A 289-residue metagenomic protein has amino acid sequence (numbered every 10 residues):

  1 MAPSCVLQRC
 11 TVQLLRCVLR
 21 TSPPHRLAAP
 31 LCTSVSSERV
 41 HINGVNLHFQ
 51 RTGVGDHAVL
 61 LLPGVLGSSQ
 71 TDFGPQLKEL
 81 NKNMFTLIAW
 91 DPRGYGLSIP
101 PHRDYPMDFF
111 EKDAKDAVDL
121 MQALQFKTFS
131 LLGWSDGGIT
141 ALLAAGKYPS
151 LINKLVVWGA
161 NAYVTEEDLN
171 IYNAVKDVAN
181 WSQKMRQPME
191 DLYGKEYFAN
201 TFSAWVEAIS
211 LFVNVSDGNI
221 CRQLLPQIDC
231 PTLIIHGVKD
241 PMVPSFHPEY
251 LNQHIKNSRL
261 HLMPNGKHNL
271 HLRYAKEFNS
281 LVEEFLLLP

Functional and structural regions predicted by a protein language model:
A2-L60, K82-F85, L287-P289: Alpha/beta-hydrolase fold catalytic core
N43-P100: Conserved HGGG/HGGXW glycine-rich cap/lid loop of the alpha/beta-hydrolase fold
G74, K82, I88-L132, S280: Active-site loop/oxyanion-hole signature of alpha/beta-hydrolase fold enzymes
I139-P188: Flexible "cap/lid" loop of the alpha/beta hydrolase fold
E207-L224, C230, F246: Active-site nucleophile elbow and catalytic-triad environment of alpha/beta-hydrolase enzymes
Q227-I228, I234-H236, D240: Short beta-strand/loop motif that positions the catalytic acidic residue of the alpha/beta-hydrolase fold
K239-V243, H268: Acidic catalytic loop of the alpha/beta-hydrolase fold
S258-P289: Catalytic active-site module of serine/aspartate enzymes centered on a nucleophile-bearing elbow/loop
